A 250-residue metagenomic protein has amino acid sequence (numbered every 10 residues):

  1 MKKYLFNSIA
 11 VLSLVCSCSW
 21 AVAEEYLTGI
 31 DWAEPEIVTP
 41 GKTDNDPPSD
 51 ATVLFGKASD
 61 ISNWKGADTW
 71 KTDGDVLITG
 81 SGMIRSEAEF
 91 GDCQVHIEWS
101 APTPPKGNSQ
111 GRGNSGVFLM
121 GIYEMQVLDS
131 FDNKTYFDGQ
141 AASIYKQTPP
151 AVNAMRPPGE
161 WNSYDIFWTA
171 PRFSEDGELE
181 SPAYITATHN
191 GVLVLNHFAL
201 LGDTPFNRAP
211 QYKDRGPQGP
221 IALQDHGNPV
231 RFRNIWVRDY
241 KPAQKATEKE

Functional and structural regions predicted by a protein language model:
M1-I9: Bacterial N-terminal signal peptides that target proteins for export
S8-S17: Bacterial N-terminal signal peptides
W20-E250: Carbohydrate-interacting regions of secretory-pathway proteins
